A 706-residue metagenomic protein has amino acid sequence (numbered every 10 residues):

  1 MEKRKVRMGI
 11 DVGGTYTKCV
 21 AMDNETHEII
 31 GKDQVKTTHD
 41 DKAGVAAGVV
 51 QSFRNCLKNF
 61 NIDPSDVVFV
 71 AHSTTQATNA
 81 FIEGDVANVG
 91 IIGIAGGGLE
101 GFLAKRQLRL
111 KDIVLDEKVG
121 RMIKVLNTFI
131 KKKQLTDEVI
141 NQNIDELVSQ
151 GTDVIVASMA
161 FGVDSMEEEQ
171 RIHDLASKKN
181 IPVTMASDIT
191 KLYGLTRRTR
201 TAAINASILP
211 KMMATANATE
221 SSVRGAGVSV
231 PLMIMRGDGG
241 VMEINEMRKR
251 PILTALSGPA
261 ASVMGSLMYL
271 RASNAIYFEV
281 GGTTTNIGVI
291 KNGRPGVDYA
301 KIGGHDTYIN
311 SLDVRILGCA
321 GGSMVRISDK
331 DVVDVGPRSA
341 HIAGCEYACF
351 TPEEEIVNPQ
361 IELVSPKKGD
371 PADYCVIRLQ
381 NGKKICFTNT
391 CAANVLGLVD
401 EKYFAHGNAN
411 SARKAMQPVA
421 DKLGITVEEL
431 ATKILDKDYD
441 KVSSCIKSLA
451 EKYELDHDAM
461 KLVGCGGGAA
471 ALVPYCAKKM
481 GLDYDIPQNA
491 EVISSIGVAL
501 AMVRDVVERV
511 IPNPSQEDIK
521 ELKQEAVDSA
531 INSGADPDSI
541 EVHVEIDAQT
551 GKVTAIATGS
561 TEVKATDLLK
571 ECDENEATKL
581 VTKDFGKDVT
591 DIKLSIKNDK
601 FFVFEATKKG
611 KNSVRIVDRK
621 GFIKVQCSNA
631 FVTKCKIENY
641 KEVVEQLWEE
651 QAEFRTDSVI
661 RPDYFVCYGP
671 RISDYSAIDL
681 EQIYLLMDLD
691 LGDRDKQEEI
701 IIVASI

Functional and structural regions predicted by a protein language model:
E2-I706: N-terminally biased helix-coil "hinge/interface" segments that flank
